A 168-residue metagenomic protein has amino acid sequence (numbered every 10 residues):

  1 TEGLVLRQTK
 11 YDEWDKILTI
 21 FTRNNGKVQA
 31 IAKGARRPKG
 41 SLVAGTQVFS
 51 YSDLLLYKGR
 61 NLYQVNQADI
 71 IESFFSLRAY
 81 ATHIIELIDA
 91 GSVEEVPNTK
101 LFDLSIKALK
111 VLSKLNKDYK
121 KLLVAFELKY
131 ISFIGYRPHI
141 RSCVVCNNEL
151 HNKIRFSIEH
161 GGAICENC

Functional and structural regions predicted by a protein language model:
T1-C168: Non-catalytic alpha-helical scaffolds and adjoining flexible linkers that form interface surfaces for assembly
